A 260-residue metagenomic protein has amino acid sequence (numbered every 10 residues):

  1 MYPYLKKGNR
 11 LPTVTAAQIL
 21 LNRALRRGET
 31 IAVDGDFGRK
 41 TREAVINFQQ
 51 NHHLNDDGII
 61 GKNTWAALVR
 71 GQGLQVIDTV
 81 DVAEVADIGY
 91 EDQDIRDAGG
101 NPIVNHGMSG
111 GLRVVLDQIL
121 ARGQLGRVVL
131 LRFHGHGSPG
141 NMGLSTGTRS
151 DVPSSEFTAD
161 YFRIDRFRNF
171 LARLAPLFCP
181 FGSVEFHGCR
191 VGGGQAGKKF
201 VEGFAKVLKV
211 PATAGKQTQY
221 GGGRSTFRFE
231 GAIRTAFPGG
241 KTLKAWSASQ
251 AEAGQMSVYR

Functional and structural regions predicted by a protein language model:
M1-G35: Acidic, Ser/Thr/Pro/Gly-enriched interdomain connector segments
Y2, A67-I77: Intrinsically disordered, low-complexity Ser/Thr-rich linker and spacer segments in cell-wall-related proteins
L20, I59, Q75-E84, V129-H134 (+3 more regions): Structural recognition of the beta-strand scaffold that forms the well-ordered cores of secreted hydrolase catalytic
L21-A32, E43-D56: Extended, structured, electrostatic nucleic-acid-contact surfaces
G73-G123: A domain-level signal for caspase-like cysteine endopeptidase catalytic cores and their zymogen-processing architecture
F133-H134, P139-G223: Catalytic cores of nucleophile-dependent amide-cleaving enzymes
A214-R260: Caspase-like cysteine protease fold
